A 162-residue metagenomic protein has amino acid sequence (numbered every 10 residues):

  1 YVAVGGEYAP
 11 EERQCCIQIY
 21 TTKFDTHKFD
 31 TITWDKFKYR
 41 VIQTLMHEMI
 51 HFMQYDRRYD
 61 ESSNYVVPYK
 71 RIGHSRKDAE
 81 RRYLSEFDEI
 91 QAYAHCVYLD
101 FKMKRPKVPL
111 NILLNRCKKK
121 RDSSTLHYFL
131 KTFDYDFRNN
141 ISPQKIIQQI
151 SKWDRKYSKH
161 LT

Functional and structural regions predicted by a protein language model:
Y1-R40, M49-D56: Active-site scaffold of zinc-dependent metalloenzymes
Y1-Y8, K70-G73, H95: Charged, often glycine-rich, active-site loop that binds/positions anionic groups
Y39, Y55-S85: Post-HEXXH active-site segment of zinc metalloproteases
I42, S62, R121-S123: Non-catalytic architectural context of zinc metalloproteases
L45: A conserved beta-strand element that flanks and buttresses the S-adenosyl-L-methionine
E48-N64, Q91, Y98-L99: Catalytic Zn2+-binding segment of zinc metalloproteases
R76-I90, A94-T162: Long, well-structured alpha-helical subdomains associated with metal-dependent extracellular/ecto-lumenal hydrolases
